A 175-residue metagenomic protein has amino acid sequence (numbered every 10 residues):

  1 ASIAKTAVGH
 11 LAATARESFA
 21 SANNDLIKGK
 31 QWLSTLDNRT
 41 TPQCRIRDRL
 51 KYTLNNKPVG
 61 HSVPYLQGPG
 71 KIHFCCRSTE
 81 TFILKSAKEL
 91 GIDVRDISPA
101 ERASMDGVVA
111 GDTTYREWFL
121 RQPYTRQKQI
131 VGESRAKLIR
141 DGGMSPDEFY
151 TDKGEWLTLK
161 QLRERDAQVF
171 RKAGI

Functional and structural regions predicted by a protein language model:
A1-H73, F82-I175: Domain-core detector
